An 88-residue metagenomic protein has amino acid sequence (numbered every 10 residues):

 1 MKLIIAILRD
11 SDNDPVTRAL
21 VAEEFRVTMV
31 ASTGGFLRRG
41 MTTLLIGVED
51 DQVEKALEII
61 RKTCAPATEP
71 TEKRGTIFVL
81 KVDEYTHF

Functional and structural regions predicted by a protein language model:
M1-F88: Positively charged, small/polar-rich N-terminal and surface patches that mediate targeting and assembly and bind
